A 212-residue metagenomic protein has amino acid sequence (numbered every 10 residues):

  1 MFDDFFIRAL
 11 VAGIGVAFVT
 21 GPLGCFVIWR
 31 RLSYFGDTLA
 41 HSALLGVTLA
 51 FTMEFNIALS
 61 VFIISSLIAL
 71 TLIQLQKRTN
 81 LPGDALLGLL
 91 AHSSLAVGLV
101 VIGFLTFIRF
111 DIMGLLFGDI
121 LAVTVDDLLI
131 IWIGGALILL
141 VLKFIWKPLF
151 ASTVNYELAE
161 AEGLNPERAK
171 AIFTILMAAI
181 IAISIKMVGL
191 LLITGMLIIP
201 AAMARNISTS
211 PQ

Functional and structural regions predicted by a protein language model:
M1-F18: Membrane-interfacial amphipathic/re-entrant helices at transmembrane-helix boundaries
I7-R8, T79, L87-K147: Transmembrane helix-bundle core of multi-pass membrane transporters and related energy-transducing complexes
L10-G15, A58-I63, G88-L89, L128-I133 (+2 more regions): Hydrophobic alpha-helical transmembrane segments
G13-F18, S33-A43, I63-S65, E167-I175 (+1 more regions): Short hydrophobic alpha-helical membrane-embedded segments
I14, F18-P22, I63-T71, V97 (+2 more regions): Generic alpha-helical transmembrane segments of integral inner-membrane proteins, especially permease/transport modules
G21, S42-V47, I68-L72, F173-I181 (+1 more regions): Hydrophobic, membrane-inserted alpha-helices
C25-I108, A204-Q212: Short loop segments and helix-boundary regions at transmembrane helix junctions of multi-pass inner-membrane proteins
L128-L197: Helix-loop-helix "hairpin" substructures at the membrane interface of multi-pass membrane proteins
